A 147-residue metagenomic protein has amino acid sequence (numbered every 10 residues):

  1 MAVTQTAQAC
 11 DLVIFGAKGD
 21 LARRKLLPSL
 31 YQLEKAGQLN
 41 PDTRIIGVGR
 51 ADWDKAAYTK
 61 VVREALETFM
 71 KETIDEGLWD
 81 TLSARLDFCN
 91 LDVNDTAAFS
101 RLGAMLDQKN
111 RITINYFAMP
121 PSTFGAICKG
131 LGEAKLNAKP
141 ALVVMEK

Functional and structural regions predicted by a protein language model:
M1-A57, G103-A104: N-terminal low-complexity, Ser/Thr- and acidic-residue-enriched intrinsically disordered segments
A9, D42, N110-I112, A138-P140: A general structural motif
L12-F15, R44-A51, R85-L91, I114-A118 (+1 more regions): Extended hydrophobic secondary-structure segments that form protein cores and membrane-embedded regions
K18-D20, M119-S122: Short glycine-rich anion-binding loops that position phosphate/pyrophosphate groups of nucleotides and phosphorylated
K35-D87: Glycine-rich phosphate-binding loop and adjoining beta1-alpha1-beta2 segment of Rossmann-like nucleotide-binding folds
F69-I112, G132, L136: A structured beta-alpha segment of the ubiquitous adenosine-cofactor-binding alpha/beta core
S122-G130: Glycine/threonine-rich flexible loop motifs
K129-E146: Beta-strand-loop-alpha-helix segment that lines the small-molecule cofactor/substrate pocket of alpha/beta enzymes
